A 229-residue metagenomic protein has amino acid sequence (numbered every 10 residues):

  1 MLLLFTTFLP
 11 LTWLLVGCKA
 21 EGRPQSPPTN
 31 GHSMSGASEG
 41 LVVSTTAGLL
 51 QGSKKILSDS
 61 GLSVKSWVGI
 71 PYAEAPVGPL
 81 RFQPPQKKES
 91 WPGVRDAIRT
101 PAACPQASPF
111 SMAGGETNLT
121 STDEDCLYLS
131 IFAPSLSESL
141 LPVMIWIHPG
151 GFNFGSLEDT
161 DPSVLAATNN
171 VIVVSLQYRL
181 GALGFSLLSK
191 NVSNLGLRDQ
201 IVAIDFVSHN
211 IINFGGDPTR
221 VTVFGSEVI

Functional and structural regions predicted by a protein language model:
M1-T12, K19: Classical eukaryotic N-terminal signal peptides for Sec-dependent ER targeting/secretion, especially the positively
L4, D161, E227-V228: General structural signal for secondary-structure boundaries
T6-L9, Q83, G215: Compositionally biased, low-structure terminal segments
W13-L197, P218: Non-catalytic accessory segments of hydrolases
P142, F214-S226: Alpha/beta-hydrolase fold nucleophile elbow
F152, G225-I229: Glycine-rich nucleophile elbow surrounding the catalytic serine of serine-hydrolase chemistry
V192-N213: Alpha/beta-hydrolase active-site loop
